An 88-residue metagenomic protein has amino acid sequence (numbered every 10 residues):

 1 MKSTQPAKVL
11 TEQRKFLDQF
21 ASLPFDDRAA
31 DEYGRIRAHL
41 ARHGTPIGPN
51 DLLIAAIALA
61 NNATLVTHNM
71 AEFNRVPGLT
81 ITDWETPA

Functional and structural regions predicted by a protein language model:
M1-A56, T80, E85-A88: PIN-domain endoribonuclease scaffold, especially VapC-family toxins
A60, T64, H68-F73: C-terminal structural segments of small proteins and small subunits
